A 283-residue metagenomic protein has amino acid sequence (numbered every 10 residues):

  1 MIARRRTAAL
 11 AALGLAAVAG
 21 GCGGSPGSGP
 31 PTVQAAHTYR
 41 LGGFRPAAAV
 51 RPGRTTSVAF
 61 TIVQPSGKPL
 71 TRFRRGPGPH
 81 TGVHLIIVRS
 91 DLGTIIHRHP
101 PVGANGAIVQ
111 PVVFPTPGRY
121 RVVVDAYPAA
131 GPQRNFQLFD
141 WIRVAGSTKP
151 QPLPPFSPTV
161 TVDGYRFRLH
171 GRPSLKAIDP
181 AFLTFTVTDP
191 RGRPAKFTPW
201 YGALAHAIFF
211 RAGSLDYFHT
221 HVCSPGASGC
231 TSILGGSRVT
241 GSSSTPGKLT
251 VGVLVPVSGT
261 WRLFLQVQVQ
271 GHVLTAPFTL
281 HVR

Functional and structural regions predicted by a protein language model:
M1-L10: Bacterial N-terminal signal peptides that target proteins for export
V18-G21: C-terminal motif of bacterial Sec signal peptides marking the signal peptidase cleavage site
G23-R283: N-terminal soluble domains immediately following signal/targeting peptides that reside in extracytoplasmic
